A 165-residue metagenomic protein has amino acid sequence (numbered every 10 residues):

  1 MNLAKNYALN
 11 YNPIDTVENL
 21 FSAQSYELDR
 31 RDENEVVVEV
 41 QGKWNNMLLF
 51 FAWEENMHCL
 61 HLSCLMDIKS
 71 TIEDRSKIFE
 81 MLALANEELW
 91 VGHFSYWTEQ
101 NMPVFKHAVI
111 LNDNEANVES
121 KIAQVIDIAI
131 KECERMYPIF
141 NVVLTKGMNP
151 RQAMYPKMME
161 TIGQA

Functional and structural regions predicted by a protein language model:
K5-N6, S63-T71, E115-V118, I122: Short histidine-centered catalytic/ligand-binding loop motif
Y7-L28: Amphipathic alpha-helical segments
L9-P13, S70-I78, K121, V125-I128 (+1 more regions): Short amphipathic alpha-helical segments
A23, E80-E88, D127, K131-P138: Short, intrinsically disordered, mixed-charge
Q24-M47, F51-S63, D67: Ser/Thr-rich, low-complexity intrinsically disordered terminal regions
L65-V104: Short, internal acidic amphipathic alpha-helical interface segments that mediate docking to partner proteins
F94-I130, E134-G147: Charged, low-complexity intrinsically disordered regions
N141-A165: Short, highly charged C-terminal tails/helix-capping segments
